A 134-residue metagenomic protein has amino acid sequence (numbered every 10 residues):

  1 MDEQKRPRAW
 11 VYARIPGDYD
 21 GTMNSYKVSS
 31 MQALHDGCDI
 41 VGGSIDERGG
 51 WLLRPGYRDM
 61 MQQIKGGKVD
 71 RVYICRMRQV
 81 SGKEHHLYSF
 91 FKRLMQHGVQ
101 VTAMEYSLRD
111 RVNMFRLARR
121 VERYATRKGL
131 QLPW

Functional and structural regions predicted by a protein language model:
M1-W134: Short, structured surface patches at the beginning of a domain
